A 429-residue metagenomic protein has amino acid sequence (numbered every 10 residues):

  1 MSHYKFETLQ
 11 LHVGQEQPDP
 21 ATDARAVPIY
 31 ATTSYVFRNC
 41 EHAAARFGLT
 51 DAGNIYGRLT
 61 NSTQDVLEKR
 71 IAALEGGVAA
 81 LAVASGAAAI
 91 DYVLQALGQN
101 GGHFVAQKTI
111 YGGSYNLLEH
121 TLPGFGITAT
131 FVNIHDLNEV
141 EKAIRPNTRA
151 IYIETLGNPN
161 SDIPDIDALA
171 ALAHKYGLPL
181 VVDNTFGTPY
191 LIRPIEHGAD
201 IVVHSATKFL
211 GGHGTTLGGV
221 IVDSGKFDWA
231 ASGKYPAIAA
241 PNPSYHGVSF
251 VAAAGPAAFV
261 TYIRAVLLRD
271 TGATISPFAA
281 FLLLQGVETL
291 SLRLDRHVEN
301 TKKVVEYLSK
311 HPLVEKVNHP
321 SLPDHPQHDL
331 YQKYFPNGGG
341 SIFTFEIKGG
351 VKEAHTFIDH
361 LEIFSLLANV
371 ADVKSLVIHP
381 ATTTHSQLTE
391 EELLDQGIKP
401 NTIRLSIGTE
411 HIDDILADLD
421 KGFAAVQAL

Functional and structural regions predicted by a protein language model:
S2, P18, A80-H311: Conserved PLP-enzyme active-site core in the AAT-like
S2-N61, K69-R70: N-terminal "arm"/small-domain region of PLP-dependent enzymes with the aminotransferase-like
P18, V36-C40, D228-W229, L290 (+3 more regions): Short, acidic Gly/Pro/Ser/Thr-rich loop/turn segments
N39-D91, G113-H120: Conserved N-terminal alpha-helix of the aminotransferase class I/II PLP-enzyme fold
A52, V78, A279, L283 (+3 more regions): Short amphipathic alpha-helical segments
V78, G101, E119, T128 (+4 more regions): PLP-dependent enzyme catalytic core of the Aspartate aminotransferase-like
L156, T185-G187, L322, K348 (+1 more regions): Active-site beta-loop-alpha junctions enriched in small/polar residues
L294, K302, E306-S309, L313-I403 (+1 more regions): Conserved C-terminal alpha-helix-loop-beta "cap" of PLP-dependent enzymes that closes/shapes the active-site mouth
